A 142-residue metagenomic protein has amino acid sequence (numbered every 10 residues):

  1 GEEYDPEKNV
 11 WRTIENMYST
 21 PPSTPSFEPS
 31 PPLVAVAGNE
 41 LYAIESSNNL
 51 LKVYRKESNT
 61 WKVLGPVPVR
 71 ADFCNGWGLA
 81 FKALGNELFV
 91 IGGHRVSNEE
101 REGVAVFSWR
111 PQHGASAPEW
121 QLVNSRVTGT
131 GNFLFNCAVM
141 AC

Functional and structural regions predicted by a protein language model:
G1-C142: Kelch-like beta-propeller repeat domains
